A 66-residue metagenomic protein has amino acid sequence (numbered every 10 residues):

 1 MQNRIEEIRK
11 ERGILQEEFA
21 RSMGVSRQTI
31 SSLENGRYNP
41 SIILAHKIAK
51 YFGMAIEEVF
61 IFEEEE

Functional and structural regions predicted by a protein language model:
M1-E11: A short, Lys/Arg-rich alpha-helix, primarily the initiator
K10, R21, K50: Alpha-helical residues within the helix-turn-helix
E11-G13, F60-E66: Short, charged recognition helix plus adjacent turn of helix-turn-helix-like nucleic-acid-binding domains
G13, G24, N35-G36, G53: Central "turn" residue of the DNA-binding helix-turn-helix
I14-S31: Short alpha-helical DNA-recognition segment
A45-A49, V59-F60: Hydrophobic micro-packing sites on short alpha-helices
